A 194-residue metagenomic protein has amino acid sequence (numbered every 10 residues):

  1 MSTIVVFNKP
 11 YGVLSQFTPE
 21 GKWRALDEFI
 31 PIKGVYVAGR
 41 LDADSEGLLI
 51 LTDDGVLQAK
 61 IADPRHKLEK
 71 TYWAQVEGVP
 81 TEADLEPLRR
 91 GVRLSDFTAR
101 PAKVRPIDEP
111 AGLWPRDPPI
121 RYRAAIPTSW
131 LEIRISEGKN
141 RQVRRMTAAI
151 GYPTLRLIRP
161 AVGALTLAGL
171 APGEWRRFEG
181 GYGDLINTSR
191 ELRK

Functional and structural regions predicted by a protein language model:
M1-K194: RNA pseudouridine synthases
